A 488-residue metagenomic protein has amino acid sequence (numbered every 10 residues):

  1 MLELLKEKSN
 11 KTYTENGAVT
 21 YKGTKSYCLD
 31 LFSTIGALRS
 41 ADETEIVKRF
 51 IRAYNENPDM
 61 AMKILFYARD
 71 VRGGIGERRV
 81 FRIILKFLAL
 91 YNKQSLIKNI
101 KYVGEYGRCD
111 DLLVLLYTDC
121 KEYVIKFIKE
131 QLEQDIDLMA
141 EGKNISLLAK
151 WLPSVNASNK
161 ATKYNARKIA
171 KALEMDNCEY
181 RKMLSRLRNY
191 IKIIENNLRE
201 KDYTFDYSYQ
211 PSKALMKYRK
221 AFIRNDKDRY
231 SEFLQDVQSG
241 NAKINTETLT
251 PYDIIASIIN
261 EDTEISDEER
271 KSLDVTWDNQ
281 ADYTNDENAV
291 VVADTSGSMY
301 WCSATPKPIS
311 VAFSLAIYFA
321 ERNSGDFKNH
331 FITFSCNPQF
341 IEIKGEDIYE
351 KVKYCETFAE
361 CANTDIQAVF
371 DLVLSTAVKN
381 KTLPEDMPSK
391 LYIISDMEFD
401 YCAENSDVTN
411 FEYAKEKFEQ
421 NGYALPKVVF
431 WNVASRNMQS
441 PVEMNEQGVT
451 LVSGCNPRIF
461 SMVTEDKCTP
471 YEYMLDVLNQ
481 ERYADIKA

Functional and structural regions predicted by a protein language model:
M1-V311, R322-A488: Long lumenal/extracellular ectodomains of secretory and single-pass membrane proteins
